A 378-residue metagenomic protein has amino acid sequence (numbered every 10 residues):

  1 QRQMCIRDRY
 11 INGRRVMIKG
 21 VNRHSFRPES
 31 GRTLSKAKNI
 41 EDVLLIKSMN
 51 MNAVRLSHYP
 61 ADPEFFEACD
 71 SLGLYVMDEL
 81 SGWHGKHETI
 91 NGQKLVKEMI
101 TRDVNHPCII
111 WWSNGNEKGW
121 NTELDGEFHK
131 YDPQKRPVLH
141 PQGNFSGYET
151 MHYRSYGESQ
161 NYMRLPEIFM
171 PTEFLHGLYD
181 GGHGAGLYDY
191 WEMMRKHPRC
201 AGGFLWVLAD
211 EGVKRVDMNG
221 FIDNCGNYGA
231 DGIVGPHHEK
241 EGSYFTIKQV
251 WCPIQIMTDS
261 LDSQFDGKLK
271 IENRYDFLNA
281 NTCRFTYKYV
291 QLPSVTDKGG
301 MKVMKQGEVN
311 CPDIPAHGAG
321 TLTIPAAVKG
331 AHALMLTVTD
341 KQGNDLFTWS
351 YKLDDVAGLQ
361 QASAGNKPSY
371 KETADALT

Functional and structural regions predicted by a protein language model:
R2-I6: Short, small-residue-biased leader/transition segments that mark boundaries at the very start of proteins
D8, I18-G20, W111, G202 (+1 more regions): Extracellular/lumenal ectodomain signal focusing on beta-strand-rich modules and carbohydrate-recognition contexts
D8-S30: N-terminal small/glycine-rich loop or linker at the start of catalytic domains across soluble metabolic enzymes
I11, Q134, K341: Short, ordered coil/turn segments that flank beta-strands lining enzyme active or ligand-binding pockets
V21-N22, G115, V309, Y351: Residue-level structural signal for beta-strand termini and adjacent loop
V43-I46, A53-G242, T246, M257-S260: Substrate-binding/catalytic cleft of secreted carbohydrate-active enzymes, primarily glycoside hydrolases
M194-T378: Carbohydrate-binding surfaces of carbohydrate-active enzymes
